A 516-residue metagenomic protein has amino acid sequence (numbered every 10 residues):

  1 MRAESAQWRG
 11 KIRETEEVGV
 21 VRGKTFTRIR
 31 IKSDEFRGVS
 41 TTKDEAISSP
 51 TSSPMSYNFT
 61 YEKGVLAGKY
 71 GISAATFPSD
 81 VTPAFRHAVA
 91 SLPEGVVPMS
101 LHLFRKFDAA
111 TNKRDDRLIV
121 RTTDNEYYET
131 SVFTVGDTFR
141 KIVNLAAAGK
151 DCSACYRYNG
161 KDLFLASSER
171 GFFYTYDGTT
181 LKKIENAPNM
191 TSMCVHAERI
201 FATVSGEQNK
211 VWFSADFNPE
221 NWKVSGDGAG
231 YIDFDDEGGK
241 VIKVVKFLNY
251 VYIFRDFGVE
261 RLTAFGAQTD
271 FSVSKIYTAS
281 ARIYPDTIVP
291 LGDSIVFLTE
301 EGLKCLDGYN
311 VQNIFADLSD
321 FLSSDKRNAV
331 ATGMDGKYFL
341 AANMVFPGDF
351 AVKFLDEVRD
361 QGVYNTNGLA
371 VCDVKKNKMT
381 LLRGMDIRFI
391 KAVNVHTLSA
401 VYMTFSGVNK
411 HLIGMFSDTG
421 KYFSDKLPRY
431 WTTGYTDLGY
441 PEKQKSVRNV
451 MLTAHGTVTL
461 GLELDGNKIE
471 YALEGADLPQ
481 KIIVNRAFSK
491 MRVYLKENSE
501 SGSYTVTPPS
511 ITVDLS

Functional and structural regions predicted by a protein language model:
M1-E126, T134-R140, A147-Y156, S280-I283 (+3 more regions): Beta-sheet repeat architectures centered on beta-propellers
A88-M99, F139, V143-D151, L181-G333: Beta-propeller and closely related beta-pinwheel folds
L118-V120, F164-A166, V251, I295: Hydrophobic beta-strand segments that make up the repeating blades of beta-propeller and related beta-repeat
T123-D124, E169-R170, G178, S205 (+3 more regions): Short strand-coil-strand connectors
E126-T134, G171-D177, E207-S225, R261-L262 (+2 more regions): Short beta-strand segments and strand-loop junctions that repeat across beta-rich extracellular domains
Y158-I184: Hydrophobic or amphipathic alpha-helical targeting/insertion segments
K161-F164, R170, H196-F201, S205 (+1 more regions): A short, charged
